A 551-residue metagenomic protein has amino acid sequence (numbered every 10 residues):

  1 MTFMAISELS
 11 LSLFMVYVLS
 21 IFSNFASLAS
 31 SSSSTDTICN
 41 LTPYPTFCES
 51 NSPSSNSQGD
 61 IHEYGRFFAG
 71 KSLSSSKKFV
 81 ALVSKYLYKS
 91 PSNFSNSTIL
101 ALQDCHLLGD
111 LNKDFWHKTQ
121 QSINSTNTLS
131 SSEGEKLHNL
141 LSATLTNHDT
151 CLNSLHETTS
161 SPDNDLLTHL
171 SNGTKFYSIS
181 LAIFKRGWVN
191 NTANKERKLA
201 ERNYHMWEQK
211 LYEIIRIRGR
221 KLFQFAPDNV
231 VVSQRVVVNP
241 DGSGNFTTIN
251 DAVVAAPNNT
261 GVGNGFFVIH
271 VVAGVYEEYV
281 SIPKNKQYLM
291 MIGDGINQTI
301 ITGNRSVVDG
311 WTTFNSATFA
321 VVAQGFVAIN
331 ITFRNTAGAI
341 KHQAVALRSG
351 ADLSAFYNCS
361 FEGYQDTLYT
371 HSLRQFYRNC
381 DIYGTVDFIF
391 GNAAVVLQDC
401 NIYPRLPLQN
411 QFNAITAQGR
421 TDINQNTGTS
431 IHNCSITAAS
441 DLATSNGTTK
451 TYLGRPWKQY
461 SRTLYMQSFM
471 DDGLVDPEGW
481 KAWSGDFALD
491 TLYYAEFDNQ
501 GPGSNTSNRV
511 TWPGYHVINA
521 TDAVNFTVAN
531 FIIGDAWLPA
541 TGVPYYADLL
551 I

Functional and structural regions predicted by a protein language model:
T2-L9, S31-S32, E157, D163-L166 (+2 more regions): Sequence-level preference for short, compositionally simple segments enriched in small aliphatic or small polar residues
V16-D36: N-terminal signal peptide
S33-F67: Immediate post-signal-peptide N-terminus of mature secreted/exported proteins
I38-N40, F47-E49, T150-L152, N401 (+1 more regions): Sequence contexts marking disulfide-bonded cysteines in secreted/extracellular proteins
Y44, S75-L82, L108-T119, N147 (+6 more regions): Amphipathic, well-ordered alpha-helical segments in soluble domains
Q58-H148: Extended, amphipathic alpha-helical segments that serve as helical scaffolds
A69, K77, G109, S130 (+3 more regions): Phosphate-/polyanion-interacting regions in eukaryotic proteins
T126-L129, L155-D163: Inter-helical turn/loop segments and adjacent helix faces that build the functional surface of alpha-helical bundle
